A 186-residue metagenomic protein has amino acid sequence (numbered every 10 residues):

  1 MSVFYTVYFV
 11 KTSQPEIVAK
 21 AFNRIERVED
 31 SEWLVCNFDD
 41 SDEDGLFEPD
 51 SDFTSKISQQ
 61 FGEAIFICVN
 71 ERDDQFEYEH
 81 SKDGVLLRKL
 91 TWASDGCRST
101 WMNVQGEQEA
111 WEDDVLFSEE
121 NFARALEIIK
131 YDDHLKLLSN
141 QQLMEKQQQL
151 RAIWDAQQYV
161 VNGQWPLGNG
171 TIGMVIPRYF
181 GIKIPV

Functional and structural regions predicted by a protein language model:
M1-R24, I182-V186: Short, extreme N-terminal segment that most often corresponds to the first beta-strand
S2-T6, F38, F66, H80 (+2 more regions): Residue-level signal for functionally critical sites in structured catalytic/ligand-binding pockets
N23-D95: Short, intrinsically disordered low-complexity segments
S94-V186: Long, compositionally biased intrinsically disordered terminal regions
